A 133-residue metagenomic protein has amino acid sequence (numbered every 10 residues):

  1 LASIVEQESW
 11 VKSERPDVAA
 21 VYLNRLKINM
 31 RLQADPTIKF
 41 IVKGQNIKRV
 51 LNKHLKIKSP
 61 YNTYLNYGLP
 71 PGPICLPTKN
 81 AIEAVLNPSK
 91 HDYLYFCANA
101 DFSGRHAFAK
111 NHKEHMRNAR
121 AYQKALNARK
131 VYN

Functional and structural regions predicted by a protein language model:
L1-N133: Bacterial extracytoplasmic/cell-wall-associated proteins, especially those involved in peptidoglycan
